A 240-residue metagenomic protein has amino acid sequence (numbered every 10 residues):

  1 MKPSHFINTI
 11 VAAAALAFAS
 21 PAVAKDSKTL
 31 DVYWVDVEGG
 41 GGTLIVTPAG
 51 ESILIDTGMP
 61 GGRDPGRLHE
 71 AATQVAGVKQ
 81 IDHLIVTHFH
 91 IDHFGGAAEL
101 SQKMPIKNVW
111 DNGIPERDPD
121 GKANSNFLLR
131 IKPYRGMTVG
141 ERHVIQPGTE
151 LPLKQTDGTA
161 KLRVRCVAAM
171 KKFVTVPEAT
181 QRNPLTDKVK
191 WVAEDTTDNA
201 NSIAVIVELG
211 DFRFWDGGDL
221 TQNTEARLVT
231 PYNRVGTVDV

Functional and structural regions predicted by a protein language model:
M1-V11: Bacterial N-terminal signal peptides that target proteins for export
A19-P21: N-terminal signal peptide c-region/cleavage motif recognized by signal peptidases
K25, A49-I85, R182, N223-T237: Pre-active-site segment of Zn-dependent metallo-hydrolases
K25-L30, V37, F94-R234: Flexible, acidic/histidine-containing loops and adjacent segments that form or flank the divalent-metal
V35, I55-D56, T87, G218: Active-site flanking residues adjacent to catalytic metal/cofactor-binding acidic residues
E51-I53, Q80-H83, N108, C166 (+2 more regions): Structural motif
L84-T87, N112: Conserved residues at the C-terminal ends of beta-strands
T87-H93: Histidine-centered divalent metal-coordination motifs
